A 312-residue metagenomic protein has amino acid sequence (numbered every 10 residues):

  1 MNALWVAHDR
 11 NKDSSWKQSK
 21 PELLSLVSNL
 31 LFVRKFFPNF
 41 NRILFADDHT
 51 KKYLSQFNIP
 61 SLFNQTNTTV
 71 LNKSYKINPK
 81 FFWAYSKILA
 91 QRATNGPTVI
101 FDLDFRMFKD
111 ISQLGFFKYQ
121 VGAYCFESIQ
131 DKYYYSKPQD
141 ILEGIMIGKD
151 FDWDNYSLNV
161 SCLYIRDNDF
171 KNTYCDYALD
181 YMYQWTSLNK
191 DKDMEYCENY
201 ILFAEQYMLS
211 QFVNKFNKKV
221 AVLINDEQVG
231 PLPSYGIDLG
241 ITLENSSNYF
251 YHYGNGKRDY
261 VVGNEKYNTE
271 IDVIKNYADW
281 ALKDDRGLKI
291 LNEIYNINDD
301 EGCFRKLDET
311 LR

Functional and structural regions predicted by a protein language model:
M1-Y75, N255-L311: N-terminal anchoring/stem segment of glycosyltransferases
L23-V27, A84-I88, F105, L202-S210: Conserved glycosyltransferase catalytic-site signature
F45-D48, F101-L103, A123-C125, I165-R166 (+1 more regions): Short His-Asn-centered micro-motif
A46-K52, L103-K109, D226-Q228: Short, polar loop motifs at secondary-structure junctions
F57-V99: An acidic, phosphate/nucleotide-engaging active-site surface
S86-D131: GT-A fold catalytic core of metal-dependent nucleotide-sugar glycosyltransferases, centered on the diacidic
Q113-Y181: Conserved catalytic core of nucleotide-sugar-dependent glycosyltransferases
W153-G256: Catalytic core and acceptor-binding pocket of nucleotide-sugar-dependent glycosyltransferases
